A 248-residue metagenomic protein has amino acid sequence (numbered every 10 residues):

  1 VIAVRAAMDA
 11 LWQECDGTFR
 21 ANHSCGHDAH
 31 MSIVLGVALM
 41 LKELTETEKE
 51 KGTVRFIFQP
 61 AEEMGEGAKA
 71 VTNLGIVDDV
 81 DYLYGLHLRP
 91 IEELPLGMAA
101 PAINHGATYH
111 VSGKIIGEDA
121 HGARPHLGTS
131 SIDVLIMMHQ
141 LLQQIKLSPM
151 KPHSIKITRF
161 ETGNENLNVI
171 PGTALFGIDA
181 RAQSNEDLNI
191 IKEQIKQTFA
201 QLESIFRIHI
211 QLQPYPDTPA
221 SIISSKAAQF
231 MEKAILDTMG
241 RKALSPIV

Functional and structural regions predicted by a protein language model:
V1, A10-S24, D28-A29, L44-F160 (+1 more regions): Histidine/acidic-residue-rich, glycine-tolerant segments that coordinate divalent metal ions
A7, S112-I116, G177-R181: Residue-level recognition of well-ordered beta-strand positions that form the cores of beta-sheet-rich folds across
M31-A38: DPxDG-like acidic metal-binding loop motif
S32, E66-G67, E186, I222: Residues that form or flank phosphate/diphosphate-binding pockets in enzymes that use nucleotide phosphates
G36, E66-K69, H126, I190-E193 (+1 more regions): Generic recognition of short, well-ordered alpha-helical segments
A38-L44: Alpha-helix C-terminal capping segments
I132-V248: Metal-dependent amide/peptide-bond hydrolase catalytic core, centered on the "pita-bread" metallohydrolase fold
